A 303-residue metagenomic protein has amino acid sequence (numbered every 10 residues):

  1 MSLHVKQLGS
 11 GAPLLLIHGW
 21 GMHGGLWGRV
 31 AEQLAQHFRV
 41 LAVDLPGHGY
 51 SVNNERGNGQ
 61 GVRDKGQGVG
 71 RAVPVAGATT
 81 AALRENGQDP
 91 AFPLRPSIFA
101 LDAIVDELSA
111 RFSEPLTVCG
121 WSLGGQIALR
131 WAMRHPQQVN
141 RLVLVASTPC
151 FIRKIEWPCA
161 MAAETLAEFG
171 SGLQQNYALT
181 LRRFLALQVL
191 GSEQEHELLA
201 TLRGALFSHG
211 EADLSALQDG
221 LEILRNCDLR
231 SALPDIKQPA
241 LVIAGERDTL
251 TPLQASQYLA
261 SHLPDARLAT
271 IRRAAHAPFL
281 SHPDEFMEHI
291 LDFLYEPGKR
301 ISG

Functional and structural regions predicted by a protein language model:
K6-G57, E85: Conserved HGGG/HGGXW glycine-rich cap/lid loop of the alpha/beta-hydrolase fold
D102-L116: Conserved acidic catalytic loop of the alpha/beta-hydrolase fold
G120-G124, A128: Gly/Ala-rich beta-loop-alpha elbow adjacent to hydrolase catalytic centers
M133-R134, Q138-Q174: Flexible "cap/lid" loop of the alpha/beta hydrolase fold
Q174-C227, S231-A232: Conserved alpha/beta-hydrolase catalytic His-Asp/Glu region
I236, V242-A244: Short beta-strand/loop motif that positions the catalytic acidic residue of the alpha/beta-hydrolase fold
R247-T251: Acidic catalytic loop of the alpha/beta-hydrolase fold
A274-M287: Catalytic histidine-centered segment of alpha/beta-hydrolase-like enzymes
